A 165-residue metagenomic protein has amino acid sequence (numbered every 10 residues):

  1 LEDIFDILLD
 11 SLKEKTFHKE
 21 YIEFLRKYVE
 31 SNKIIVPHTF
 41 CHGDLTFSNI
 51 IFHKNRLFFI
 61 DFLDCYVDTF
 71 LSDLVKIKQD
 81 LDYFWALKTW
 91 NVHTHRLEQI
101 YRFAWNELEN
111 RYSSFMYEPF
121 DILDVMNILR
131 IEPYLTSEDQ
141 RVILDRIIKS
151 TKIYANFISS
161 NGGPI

Functional and structural regions predicted by a protein language model:
L1-C41, S114: An alpha-helical support segment within catalytic cores of ATP-dependent transferases
L12, V29, L81, A104 (+2 more regions): Hydrophobic, Leu/Ile/Phe/Ala-enriched alpha-helical segments that form helix-helix packing faces
E20-F24, I100-A104, L108, I143-I153: Extended, well-ordered alpha-helical scaffold segments
Y28-S72: Active-site acidic catalytic loop and adjacent metal/ATP-binding pocket of ATP-dependent phosphoryl transfer enzymes
L63, S113-D121: Acidic, serine/threonine- and proline-rich low-complexity regulatory regions
S72-S113, V125-R141: Active-site activation/catalytic loop segments of kinase-like enzymes and analogous catalytic loops in related
L123, P133-I165: Regulatory N- and C-terminal appendages and interdomain linkers associated with kinase/kinase-like NTP transferase
